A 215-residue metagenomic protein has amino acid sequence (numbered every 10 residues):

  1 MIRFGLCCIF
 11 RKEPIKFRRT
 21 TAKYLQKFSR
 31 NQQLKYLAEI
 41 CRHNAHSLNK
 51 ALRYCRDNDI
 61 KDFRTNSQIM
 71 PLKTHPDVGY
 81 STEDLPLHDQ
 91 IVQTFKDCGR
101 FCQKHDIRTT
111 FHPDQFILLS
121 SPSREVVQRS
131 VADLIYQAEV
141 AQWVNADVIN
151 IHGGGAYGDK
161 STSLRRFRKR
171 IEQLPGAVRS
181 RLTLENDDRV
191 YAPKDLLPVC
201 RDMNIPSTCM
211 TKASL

Functional and structural regions predicted by a protein language model:
M1-R108, I117-S130, E139-N145, R179-L182 (+2 more regions): Alpha/beta catalytic barrel-like cores
N66-M70, P113-D114, G153-G154, D187: Short, well-ordered beta-to-alpha junction loops that form the rim of enzyme active sites and present histidine/acidic
F111-P113, I149-G153, S180: Short beta-strands and strand-loop turn motifs
H112, A141, M210: Conserved, mostly hydrophobic/aromatic
I117-L118, A156-K160, R189-Y191, L215: Short, small-residue-enriched loops and turns at beta-alpha junctions that line or gate enzyme active sites
S120-L134, S161-P175: Short, electropositive alpha-helical surface patch
A141-G158: Active-site groove signature of glycoside hydrolases
L164-L215: Acidic/histidine-rich catalytic cores of soluble enzymes
